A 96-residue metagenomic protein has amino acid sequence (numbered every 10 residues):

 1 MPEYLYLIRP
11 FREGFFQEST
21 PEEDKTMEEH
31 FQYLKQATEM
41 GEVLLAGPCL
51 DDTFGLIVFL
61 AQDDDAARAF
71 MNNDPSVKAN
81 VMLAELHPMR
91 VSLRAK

Functional and structural regions predicted by a protein language model:
M1-K96: Conserved, structured core segments of small domains
